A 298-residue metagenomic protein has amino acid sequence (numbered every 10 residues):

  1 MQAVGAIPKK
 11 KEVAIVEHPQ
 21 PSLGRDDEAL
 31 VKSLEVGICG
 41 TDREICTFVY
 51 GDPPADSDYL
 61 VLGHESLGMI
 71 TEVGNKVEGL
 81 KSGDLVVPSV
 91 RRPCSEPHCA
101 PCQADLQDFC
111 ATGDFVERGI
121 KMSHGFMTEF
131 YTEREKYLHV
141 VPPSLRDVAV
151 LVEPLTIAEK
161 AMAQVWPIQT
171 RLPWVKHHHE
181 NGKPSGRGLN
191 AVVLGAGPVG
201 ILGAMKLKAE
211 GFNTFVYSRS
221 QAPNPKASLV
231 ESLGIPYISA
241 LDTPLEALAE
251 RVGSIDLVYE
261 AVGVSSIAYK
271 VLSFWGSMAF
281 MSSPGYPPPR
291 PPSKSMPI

Functional and structural regions predicted by a protein language model:
P21-V36, Y50-A100, Y137, P142-S144: Glycine-rich beta-strand-centered segment in the early N-terminal region that forms part of a ligand/cofactor-binding
S22-L23, Y59, G79, L151-P154 (+2 more regions): Residue-level "contact hotspot" at macromolecular interaction interfaces
C39, V90-Y137: Cysteine-cluster motifs in flexible loop/terminal segments that predominantly coordinate metals
L145-D242: Mid-domain Rossmann-like dinucleotide-binding core that forms the NAD(H)/NADP(H) cofactor-binding site
D242-G253: Short amphipathic alpha-helix with an adjacent loop that forms part of the alpha/beta core around
I255-A261, F280: Short SAM/SAH-binding signature in class I
S265-I298: Glycine-rich phosphate-binding loop and adjacent beta-alpha segment of Rossmann(oid) nucleotide-cofactor-binding
